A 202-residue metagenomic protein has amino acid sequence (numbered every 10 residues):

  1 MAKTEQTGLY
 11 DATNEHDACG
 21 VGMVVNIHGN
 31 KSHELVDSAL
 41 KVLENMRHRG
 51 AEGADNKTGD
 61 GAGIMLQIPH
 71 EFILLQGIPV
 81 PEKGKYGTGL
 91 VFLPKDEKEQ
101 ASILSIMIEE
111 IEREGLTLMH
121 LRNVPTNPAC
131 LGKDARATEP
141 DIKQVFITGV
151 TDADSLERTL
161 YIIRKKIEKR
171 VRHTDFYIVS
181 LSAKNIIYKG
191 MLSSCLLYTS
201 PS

Functional and structural regions predicted by a protein language model:
A2-Q6: Short, Gly/Pro- and small/polar-rich lid/capping loops
D11, D17-P69, L74-Q76, E82-F92: N-terminal amphipathic, basic-rich helices that act as targeting or association modules
D60-A62, Q67-L197: Long, basic N-terminal domains or extensions that often function in RNA/ssDNA interaction or organelle/cellular
Y198-S202: Conserved small/polar residues in nucleotide/adenosyl-binding loops
